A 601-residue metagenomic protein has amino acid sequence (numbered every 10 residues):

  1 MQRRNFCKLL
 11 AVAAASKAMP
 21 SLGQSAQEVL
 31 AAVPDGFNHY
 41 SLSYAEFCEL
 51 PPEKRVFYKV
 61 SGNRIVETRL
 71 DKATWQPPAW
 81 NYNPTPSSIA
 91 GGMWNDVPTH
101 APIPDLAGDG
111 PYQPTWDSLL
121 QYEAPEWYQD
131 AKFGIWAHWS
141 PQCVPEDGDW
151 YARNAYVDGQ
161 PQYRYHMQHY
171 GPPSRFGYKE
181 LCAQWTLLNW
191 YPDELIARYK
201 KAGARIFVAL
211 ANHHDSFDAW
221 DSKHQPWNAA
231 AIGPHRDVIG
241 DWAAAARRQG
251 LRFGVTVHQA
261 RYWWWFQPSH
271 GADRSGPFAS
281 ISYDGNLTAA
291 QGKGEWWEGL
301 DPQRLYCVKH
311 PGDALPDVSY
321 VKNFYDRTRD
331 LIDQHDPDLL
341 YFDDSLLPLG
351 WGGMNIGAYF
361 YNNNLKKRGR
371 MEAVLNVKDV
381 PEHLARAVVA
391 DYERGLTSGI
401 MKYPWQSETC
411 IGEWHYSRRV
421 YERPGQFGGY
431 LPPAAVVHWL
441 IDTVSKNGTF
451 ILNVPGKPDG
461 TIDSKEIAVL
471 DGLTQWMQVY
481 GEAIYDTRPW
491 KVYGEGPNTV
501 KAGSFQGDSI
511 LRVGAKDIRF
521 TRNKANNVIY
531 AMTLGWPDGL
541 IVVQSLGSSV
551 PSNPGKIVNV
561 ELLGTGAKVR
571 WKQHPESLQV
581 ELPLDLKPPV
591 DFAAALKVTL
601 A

Functional and structural regions predicted by a protein language model:
R4, A26-V29, S41, D237: Compositionally biased, intrinsically disordered low-complexity segments enriched in polar/proline residues
N5-Q27: N-terminal export signals
V33-A601: Mature catalytic domains of secreted/periplasmic carbohydrate-active enzymes
